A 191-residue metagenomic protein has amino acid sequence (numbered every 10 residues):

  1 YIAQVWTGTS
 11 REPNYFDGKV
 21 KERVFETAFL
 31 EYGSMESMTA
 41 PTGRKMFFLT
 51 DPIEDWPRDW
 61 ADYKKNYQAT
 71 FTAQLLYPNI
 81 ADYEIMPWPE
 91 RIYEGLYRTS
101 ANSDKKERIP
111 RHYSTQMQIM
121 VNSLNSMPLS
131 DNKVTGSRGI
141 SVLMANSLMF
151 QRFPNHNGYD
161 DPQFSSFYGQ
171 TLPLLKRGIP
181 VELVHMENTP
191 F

Functional and structural regions predicted by a protein language model:
Y1-G169: Hydrophobic targeting/anchoring helices
D160-F191: Helical hinge/lid and interdomain linker segments adjacent to catalytic or ligand-binding clefts that mediate domain
